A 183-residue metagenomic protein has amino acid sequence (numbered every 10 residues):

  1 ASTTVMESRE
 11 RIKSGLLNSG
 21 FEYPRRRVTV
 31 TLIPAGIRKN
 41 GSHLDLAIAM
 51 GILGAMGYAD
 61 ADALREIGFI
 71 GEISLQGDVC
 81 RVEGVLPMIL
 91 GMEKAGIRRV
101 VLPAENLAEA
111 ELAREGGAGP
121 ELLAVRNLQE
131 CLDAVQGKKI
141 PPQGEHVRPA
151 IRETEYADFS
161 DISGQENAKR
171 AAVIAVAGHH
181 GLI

Functional and structural regions predicted by a protein language model:
A1-I183: Peripheral, non-AAA+ core regions of ATP-driven protein-machinery
